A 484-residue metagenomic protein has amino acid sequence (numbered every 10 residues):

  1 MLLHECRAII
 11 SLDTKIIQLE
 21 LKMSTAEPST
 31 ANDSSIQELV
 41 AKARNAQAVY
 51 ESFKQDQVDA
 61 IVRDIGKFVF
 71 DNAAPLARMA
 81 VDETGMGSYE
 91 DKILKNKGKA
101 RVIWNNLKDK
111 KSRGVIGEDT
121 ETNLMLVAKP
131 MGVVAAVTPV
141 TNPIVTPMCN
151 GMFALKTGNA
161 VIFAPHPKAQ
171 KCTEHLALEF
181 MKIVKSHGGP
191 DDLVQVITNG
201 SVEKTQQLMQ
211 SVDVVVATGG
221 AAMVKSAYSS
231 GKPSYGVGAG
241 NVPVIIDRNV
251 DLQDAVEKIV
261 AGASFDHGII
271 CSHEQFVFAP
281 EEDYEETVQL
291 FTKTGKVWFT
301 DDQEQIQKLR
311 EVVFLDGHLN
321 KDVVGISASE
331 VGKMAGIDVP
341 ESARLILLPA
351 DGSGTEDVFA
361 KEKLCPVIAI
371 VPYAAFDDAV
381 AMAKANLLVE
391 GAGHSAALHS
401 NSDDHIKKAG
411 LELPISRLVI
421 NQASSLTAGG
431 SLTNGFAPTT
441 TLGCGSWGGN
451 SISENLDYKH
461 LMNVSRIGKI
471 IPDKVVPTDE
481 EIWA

Functional and structural regions predicted by a protein language model:
H4-K22: Short, Lys/Arg-enriched N-terminal segments with co-localized hydrophobic residues within the first ~10-30 amino acids
L19-M125, F153, K293: N-terminal Rossmann-like NAD(P)+-binding subdomain of aldehyde/semialdehyde dehydrogenases
S24-P28, E51, I337-A484: Conserved C-terminal structural/oligomerization subdomain of aldehyde/semialdehyde dehydrogenase
T30, M148, V224-G354, V476-P477: ALDH superfamily catalytic-core signature
R44-Q47, E51-K54, V62-A73, A77-A80 (+13 more regions): Structural signal for hydrophobic packing residues in well-ordered secondary-structure cores of soluble enzyme domains
S112-D254: Rossmann-like NAD(P) dinucleotide-binding subdomain of oxidoreductase/dehydrogenase enzymes
